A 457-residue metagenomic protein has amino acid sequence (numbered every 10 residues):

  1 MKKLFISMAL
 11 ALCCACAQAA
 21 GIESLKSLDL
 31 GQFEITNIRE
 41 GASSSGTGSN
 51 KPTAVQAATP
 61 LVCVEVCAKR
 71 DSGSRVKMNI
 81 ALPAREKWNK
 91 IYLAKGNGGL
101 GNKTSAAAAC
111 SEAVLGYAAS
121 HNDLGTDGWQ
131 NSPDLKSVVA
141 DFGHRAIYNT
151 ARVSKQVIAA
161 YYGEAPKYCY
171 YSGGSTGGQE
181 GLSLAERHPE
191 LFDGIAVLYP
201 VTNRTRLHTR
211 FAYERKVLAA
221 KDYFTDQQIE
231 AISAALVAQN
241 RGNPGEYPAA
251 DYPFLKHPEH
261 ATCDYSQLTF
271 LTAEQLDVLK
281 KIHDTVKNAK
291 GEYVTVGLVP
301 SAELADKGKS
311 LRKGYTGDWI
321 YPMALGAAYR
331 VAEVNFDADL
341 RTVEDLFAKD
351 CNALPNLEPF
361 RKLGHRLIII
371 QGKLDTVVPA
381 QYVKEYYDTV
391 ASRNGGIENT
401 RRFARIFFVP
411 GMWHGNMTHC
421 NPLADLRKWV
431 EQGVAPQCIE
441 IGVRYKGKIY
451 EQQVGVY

Functional and structural regions predicted by a protein language model:
S7-A15: Bacterial N-terminal signal peptides
A19-K90, A106-A107, N240-E259, C263-R330 (+1 more regions): Catalytic-loop region of hydrolases
P52-A54, N89, G98-G163, T209 (+2 more regions): Cap/lid segment of the alpha/beta-hydrolase catalytic domain
V76-N79, T104-A109, Q130-S137, L182-R187 (+6 more regions): Short, solvent-exposed loop/turn and secondary-structure capping segments
E164-S175: Alpha/beta-hydrolase fold nucleophile elbow
G173-S183: Glycine-rich nucleophile elbow surrounding the catalytic serine of serine-hydrolase chemistry
S183-L184, F192-K287, F408: A catalytic-pocket lid/entrance helix-loop region that shapes and gates access to the active site across common
K290-V456: C-terminal subdomain of alpha/beta-hydrolase-fold enzymes, centered on the catalytic histidine and its supporting
